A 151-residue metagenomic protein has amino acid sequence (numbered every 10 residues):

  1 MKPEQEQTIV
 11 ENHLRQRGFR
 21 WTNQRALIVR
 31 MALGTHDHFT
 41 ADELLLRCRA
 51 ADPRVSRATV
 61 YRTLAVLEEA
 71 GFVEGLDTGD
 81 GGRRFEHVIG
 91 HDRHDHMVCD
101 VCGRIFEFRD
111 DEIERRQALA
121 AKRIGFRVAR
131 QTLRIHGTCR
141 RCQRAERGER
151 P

Functional and structural regions predicted by a protein language model:
Q5-G18: Short, Lys/Arg-enriched N-terminal segment that forms or immediately precedes the first helix of a structured domain
Q7, Q24-R25: Short, leucine-enriched amphipathic alpha-helices that occur as contiguous helical runs
A26-M31: Pre-recognition alpha-helix immediately N-terminal to the DNA-recognition helix within helix-turn-helix or winged-helix
T35-T40: Short capping segments at the starts of secondary-structure elements
E43-R49: A short acidic, leucine-rich amphipathic alpha-helix
V60-A70: Basic amphipathic alpha-helical segments that dock to polyanions
A70-P151: Non-DNA-binding regulatory cores of transcription-related proteins, predominantly C-terminal effector-binding
